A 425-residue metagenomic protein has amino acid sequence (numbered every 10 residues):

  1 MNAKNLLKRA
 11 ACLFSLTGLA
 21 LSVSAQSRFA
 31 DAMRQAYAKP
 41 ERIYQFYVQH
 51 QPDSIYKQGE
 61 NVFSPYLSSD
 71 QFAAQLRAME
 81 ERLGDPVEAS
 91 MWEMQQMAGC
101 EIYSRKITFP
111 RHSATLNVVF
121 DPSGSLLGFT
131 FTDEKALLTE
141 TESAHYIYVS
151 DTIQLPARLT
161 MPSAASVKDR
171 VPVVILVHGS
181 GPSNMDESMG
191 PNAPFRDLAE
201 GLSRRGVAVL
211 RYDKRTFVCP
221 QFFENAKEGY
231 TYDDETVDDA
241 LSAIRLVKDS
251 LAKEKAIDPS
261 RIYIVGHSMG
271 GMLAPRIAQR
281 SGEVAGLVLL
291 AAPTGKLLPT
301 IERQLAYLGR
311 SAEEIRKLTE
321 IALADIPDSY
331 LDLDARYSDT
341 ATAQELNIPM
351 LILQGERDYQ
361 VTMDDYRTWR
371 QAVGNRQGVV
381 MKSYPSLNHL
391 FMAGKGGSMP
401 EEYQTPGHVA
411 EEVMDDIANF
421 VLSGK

Functional and structural regions predicted by a protein language model:
F46, D53-C100: Short solvent-exposed beta->alpha transition segments
T130-D169: N-terminal cap/lid segment of alpha/beta-hydrolase-fold proteins
D169-G179: Short beta-strand element of the alpha/beta-hydrolase
V177-V207, R211-E235, A393-E402: Cap/lid segment of the alpha/beta-hydrolase catalytic domain
Q221, G282-A324: Hydrolase active-site cap/lid region
G229-L251: Alpha/beta-hydrolase active-site loop
L346, I352-Q354: Short beta-strand/loop motif that positions the catalytic acidic residue of the alpha/beta-hydrolase fold
I348, V361-A372: Short alpha-helix in the alpha/beta-hydrolase fold that links the catalytic acid
